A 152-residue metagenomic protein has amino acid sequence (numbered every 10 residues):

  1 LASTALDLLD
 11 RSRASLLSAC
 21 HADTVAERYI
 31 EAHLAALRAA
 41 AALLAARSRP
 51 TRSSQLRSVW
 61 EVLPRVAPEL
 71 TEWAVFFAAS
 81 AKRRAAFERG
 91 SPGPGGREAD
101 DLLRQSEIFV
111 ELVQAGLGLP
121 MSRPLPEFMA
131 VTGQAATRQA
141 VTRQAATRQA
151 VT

Functional and structural regions predicted by a protein language model:
L1-T152: Terminal alpha-helical segments
